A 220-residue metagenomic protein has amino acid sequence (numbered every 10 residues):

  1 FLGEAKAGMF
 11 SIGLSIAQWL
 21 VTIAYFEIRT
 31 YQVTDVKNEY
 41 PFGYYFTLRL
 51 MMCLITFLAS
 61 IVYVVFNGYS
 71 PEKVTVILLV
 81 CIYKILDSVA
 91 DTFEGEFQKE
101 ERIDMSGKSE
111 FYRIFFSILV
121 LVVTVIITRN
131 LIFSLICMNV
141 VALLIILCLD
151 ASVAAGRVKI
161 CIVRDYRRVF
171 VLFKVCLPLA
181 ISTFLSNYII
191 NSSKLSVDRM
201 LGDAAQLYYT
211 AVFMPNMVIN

Functional and structural regions predicted by a protein language model:
F1-V21, K73-V74, V171-V175, L179 (+1 more regions): Interfacial/gating helices of multi-pass transporter permease domains
K6-D35, K84-A90, T183-S192, T210-N220: Small-residue-rich midsections of specific transmembrane alpha-helices
G13, Q18-V65, T75-L78: Membrane-water interface segments that mark the loop-to-transmembrane alpha-helix transition
L14, W19-I23, A59-V62, Y69-F93 (+5 more regions): Alpha-helical transmembrane segments of multi-pass membrane proteins
I28-Y40, I85-Y112, I132: Membrane-interface junctions at transmembrane-helix termini in multi-pass inner-membrane proteins
R29-Q32, T92-K99, I103, V123-I126 (+1 more regions): C-terminal transmembrane helix end/exit motif
V74-C81, K108-A155, V175, Y208 (+1 more regions): Hydrophobic alpha-helical transmembrane segments
D104-S109, L131-F133, L147-N191, R199: Interhelical loop/hinge segments that connect adjacent transmembrane helices in multipass membrane
